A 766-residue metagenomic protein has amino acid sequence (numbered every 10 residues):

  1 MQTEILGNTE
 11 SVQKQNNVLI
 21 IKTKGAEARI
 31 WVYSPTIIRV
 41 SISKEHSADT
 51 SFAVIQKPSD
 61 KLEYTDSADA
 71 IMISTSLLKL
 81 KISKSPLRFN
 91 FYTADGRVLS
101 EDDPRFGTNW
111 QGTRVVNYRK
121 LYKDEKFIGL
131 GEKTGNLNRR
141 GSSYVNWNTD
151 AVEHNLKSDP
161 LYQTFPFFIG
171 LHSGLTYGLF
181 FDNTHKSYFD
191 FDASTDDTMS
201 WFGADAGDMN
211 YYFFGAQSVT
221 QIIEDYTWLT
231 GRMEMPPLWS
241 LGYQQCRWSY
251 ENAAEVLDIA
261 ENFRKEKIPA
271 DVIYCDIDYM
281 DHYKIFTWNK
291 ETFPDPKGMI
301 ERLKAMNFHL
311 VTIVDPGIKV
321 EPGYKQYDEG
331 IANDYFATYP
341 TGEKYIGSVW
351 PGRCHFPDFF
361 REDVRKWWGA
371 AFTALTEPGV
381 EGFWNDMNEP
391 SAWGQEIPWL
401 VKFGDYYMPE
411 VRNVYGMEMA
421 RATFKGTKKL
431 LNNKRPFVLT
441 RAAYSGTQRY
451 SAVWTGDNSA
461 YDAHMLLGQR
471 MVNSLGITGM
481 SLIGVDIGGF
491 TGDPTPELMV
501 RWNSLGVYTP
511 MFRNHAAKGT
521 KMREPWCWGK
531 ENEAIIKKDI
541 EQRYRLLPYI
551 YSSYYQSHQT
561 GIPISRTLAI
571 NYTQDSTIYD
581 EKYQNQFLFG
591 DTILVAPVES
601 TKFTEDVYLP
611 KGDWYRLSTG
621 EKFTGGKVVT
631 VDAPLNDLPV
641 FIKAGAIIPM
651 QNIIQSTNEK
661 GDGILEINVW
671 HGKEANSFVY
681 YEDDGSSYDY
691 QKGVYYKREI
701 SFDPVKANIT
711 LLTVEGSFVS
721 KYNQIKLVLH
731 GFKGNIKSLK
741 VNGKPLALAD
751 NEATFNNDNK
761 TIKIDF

Functional and structural regions predicted by a protein language model:
M1-L229, L238-W239, C246-W248, E255 (+12 more regions): N-terminal accessory segment at the very beginning of proteins
G96-D637, I642-K643: Catalytic-domain carbohydrate-binding cleft regions of carbohydrate-active enzymes
F623-A633, K744-I762: Short, surface-exposed beta-strand/turn "edge" patches of beta-sheet domains
